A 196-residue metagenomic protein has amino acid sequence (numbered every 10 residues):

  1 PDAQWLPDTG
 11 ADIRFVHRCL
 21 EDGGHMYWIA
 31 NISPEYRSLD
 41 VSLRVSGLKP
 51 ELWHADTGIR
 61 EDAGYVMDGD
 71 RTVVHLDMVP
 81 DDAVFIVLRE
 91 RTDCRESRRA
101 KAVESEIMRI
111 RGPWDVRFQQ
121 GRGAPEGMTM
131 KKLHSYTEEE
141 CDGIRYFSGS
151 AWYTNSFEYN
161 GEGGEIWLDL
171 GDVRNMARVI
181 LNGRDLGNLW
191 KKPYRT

Functional and structural regions predicted by a protein language model:
P1-S150, E158-G164, L189: Carbohydrate-binding surfaces of carbohydrate-active enzymes
M26, W167, R195: Short aromatic/hydrophobic contact patches that present stacked aromatics for nucleic-acid/ligand binding
S42, F157-Y159, G163-N182: Aromatic-lined ligand-binding clefts that engage carbohydrates, nucleic acids, or primary amines
D70-T72, D172-T196: Beta-strand-rich ligand-recognition modules
